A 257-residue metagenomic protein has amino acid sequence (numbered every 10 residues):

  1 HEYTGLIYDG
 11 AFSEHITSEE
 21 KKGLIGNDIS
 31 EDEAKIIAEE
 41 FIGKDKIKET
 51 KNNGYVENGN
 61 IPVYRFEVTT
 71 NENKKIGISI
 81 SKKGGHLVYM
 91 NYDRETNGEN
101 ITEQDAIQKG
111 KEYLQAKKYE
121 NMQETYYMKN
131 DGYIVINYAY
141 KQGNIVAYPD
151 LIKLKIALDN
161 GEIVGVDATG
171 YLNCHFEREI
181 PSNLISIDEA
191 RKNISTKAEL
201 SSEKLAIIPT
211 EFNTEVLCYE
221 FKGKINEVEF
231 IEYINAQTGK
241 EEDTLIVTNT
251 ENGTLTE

Functional and structural regions predicted by a protein language model:
H1-E257: Long, terminal "pre-/pro-" and other extracytoplasmic accessory regions that lie outside the mature folded/catalytic
